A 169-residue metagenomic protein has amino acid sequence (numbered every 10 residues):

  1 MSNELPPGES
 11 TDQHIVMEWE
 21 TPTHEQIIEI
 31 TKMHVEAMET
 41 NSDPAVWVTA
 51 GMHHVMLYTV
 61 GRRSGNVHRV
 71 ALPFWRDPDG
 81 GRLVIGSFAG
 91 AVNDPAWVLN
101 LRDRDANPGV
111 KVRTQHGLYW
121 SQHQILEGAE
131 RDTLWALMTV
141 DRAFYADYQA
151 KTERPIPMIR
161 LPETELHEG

Functional and structural regions predicted by a protein language model:
M1-E29: Polybasic, low-complexity association/targeting segments
L5, H14, E18, F88-F144 (+1 more regions): Short, structured beta-strand-loop surface elements
E20-R62: Short, conserved active-site entrance elements at the starts or edges of catalytic domains
G51-A89: Short beta-strand segments
Y58-R62, R113-Q115, P162: A generic structural motif
R76-P78, E127-A129, E165: A generic structural motif
P78, D103-G109, L166-E168: Intrinsically disordered, low-complexity coil segments
D141-G169: Short, active-site-adjacent segments that bind or coordinate small-molecule cofactors and metal centers
